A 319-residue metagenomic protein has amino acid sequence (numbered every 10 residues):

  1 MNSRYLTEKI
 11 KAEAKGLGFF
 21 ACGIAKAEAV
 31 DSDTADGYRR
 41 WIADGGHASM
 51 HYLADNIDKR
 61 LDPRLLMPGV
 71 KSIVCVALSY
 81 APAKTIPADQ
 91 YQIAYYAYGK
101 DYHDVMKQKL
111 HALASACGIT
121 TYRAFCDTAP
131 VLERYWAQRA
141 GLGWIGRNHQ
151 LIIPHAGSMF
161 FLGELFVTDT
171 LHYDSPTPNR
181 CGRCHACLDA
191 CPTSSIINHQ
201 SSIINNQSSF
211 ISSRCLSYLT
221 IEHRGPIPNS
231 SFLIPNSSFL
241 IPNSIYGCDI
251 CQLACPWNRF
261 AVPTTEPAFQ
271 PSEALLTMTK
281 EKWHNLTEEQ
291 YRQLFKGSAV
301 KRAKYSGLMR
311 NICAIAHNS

Functional and structural regions predicted by a protein language model:
M1-R180: Auxiliary alpha/beta "docking" domains used to position bulky ligands
M1-S3, I196-F210, I227-I241, S319: Short, basic, low-complexity termini and linkers enriched in Ser/Thr/Gly/Pro that act as targeting/leader peptides
T168-L171, S175, S213-E222: A short, charged helix-loop
H172-G182, I227-P228, L240-C248: Immediate flanking context of iron-sulfur cluster ligation sites
A186-H199, N205-S217, L240-A268: Iron-sulfur cluster-binding cysteine motifs and their immediate structural context in ferredoxin-like electron-transfer
C215-I227, L240-Y246, T277-K301: Short Fe-S-cluster ligation motifs
C255, R259, P263-H284, E288-E289: Conserved Radical SAM active-site core
Q293-K296, K301-S319: Long, compositionally biased charged/polar accessory segments in the mid-to-C-terminal portions of proteins
